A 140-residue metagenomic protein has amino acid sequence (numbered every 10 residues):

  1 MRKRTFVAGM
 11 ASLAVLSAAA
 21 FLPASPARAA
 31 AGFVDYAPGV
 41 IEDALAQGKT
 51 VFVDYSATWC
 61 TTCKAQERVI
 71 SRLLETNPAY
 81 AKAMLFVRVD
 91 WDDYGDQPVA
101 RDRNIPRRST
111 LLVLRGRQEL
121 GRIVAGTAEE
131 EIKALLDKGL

Functional and structural regions predicted by a protein language model:
R2-V7, V15: N-terminal export leaders
L22-A29: Sec/Tat signal peptide C-region and signal peptidase I cleavage site
F33-T50: A short beta-strand-turn-helix
D35, Y80-D96: Thiol-based oxidoreductase modules, predominantly thioredoxin-like and allied folds used for disulfide exchange
G48-V51, Y55-W59, R107: Short pre-active-site segment immediately N-terminal to redox-active cysteine/selenocysteine motifs in thiol-based
F52-V53, F86, L111: Hydrophobic beta-strand anchors of alpha/beta hydrolase catalytic cores
K64-P78: Typically the conserved alpha-helix immediately C-terminal to a functionally engaged Cys/Sec in thioredoxin-like
R107, L112-L140: Non-catalytic, surface beta->alpha helical segment in thiol-disulfide oxidoreductase systems
